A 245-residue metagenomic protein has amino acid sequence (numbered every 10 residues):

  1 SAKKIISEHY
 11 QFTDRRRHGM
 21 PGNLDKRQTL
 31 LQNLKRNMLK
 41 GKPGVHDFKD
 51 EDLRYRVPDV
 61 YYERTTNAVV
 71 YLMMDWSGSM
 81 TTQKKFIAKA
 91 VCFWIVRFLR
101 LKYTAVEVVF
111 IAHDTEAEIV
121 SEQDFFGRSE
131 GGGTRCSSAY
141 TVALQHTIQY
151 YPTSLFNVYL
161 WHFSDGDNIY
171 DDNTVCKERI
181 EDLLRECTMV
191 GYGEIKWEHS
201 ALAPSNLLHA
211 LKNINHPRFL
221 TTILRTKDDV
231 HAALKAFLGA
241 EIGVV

Functional and structural regions predicted by a protein language model:
S1-T66: Acidic/polar low-complexity segments with low predicted structural confidence
P21, T29, K49, V57-Y71 (+1 more regions): Acidic, glycine-rich A-domain
